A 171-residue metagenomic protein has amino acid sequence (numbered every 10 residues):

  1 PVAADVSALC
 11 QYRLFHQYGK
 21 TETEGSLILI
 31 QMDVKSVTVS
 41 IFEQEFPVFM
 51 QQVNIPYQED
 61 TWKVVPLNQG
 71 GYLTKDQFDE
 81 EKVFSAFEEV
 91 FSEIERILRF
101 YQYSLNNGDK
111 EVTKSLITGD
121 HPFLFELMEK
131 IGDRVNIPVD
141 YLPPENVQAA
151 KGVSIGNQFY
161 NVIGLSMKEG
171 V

Functional and structural regions predicted by a protein language model:
P1-V171: Hydrophobic/aromatic-enriched cytosolic interaction surfaces used to assemble or bind macromolecules
